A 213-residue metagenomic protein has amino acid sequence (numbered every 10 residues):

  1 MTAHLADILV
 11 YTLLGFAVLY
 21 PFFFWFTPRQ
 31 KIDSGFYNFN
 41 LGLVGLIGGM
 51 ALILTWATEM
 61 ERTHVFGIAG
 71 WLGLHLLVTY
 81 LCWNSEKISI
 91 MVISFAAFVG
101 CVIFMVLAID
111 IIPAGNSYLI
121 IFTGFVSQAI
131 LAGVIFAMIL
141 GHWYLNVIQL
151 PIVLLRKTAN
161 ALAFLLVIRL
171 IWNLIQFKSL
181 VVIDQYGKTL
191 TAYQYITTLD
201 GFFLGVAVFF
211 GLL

Functional and structural regions predicted by a protein language model:
M1-H4, I109-L119: Helix-coil boundary and interhelical linker segments in multi-pass alpha-helical membrane proteins
A3-I109, G124-W143, N160-K178, V182 (+1 more regions): Hydrophobic cores of alpha-helical transmembrane segments in multi-pass integral membrane proteins
D33, S117-I120, G187: Alpha-helix capping and helix-coil boundary motifs
E59, P113-S117, L145-N146: A cytosolic-side transmembrane-helix exit/cap motif
S117-T123, S127, V153: Non-transmembrane, amphipathic alpha-helical segments
N146-A159: Hydrophobic, small-residue-rich membrane helices and short re-entrant helix-turn-helix hairpins that build
V181-T189: Peri-membrane helix termini and adjoining interfacial loops of integral membrane proteins
